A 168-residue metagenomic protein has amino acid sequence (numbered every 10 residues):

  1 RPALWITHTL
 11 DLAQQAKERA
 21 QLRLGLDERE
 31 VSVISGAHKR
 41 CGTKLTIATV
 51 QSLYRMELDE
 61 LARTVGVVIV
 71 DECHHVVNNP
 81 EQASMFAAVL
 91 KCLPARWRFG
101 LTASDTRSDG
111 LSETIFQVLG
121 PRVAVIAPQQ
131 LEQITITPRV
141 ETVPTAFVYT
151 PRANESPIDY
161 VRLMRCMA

Functional and structural regions predicted by a protein language model:
P2, D27-E30, G66-V67, A95-W97: Residues that mark the start of a beta-strand
A3-H38: Conserved helix-turn-beta segment of the N-terminal RecA-like "Helicase ATP-binding" lobe in SF1/SF2 helicases
T9, A48-S52, E72, L101-D105: A short beta-strand-to-loop transition that corresponds to the Sensor-1 phosphate-sensing loop of AAA+ P-loop ATPases
S35-V67, N78-N79, A83-A88: Conserved helix/coil segment N-terminal to the catalytic DExD/H
G66, H74-T145: Post-DEXD/H (motif II) to motif III coupling segment of the RecA-like Helicase ATP-binding lobe
I136-Y160: Conserved P-loop NTPase
I158-A168: Conserved helicase/translocase motor-coupling segment
